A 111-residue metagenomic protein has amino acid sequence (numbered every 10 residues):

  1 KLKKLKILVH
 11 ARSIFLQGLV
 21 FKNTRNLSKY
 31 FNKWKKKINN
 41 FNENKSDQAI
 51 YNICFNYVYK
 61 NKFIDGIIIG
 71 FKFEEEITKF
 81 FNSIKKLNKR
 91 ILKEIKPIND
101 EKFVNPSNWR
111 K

Functional and structural regions predicted by a protein language model:
K1, L19-K22, T78, E101-K102: Short, charged, surface-exposed secondary-structure boundary motifs
K3-L5: Anion (oxyanion) recognition and catalysis
S13, Q17-G18, K29, E101 (+1 more regions): Flexible, active-site-adjacent loop/turn segments at secondary-structure boundaries
I14-F15, K22-N88: Conserved short secondary-structure transition element at the edge of the structured enzyme core that lines
T78-K111: Terminal-tail/helix-coil boundary detector
